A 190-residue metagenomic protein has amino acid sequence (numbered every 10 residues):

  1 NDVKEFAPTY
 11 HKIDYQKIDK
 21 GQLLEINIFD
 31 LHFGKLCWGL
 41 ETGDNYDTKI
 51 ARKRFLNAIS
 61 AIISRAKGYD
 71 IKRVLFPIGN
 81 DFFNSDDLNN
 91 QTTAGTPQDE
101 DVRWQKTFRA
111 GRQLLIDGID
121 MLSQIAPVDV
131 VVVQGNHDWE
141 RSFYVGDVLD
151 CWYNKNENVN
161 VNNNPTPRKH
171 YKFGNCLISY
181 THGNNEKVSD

Functional and structural regions predicted by a protein language model:
N1-D190: Extended recognition/assembly regions associated with phosphoester-bond processing machinery
